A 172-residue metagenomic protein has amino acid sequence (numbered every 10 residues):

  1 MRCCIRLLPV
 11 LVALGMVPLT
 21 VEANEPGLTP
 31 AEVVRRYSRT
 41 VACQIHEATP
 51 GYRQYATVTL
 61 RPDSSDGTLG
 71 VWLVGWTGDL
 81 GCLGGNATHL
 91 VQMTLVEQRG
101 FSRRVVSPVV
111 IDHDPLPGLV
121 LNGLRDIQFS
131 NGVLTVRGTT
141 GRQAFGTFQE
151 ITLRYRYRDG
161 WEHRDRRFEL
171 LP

Functional and structural regions predicted by a protein language model:
L7-V17: Bacterial N-terminal signal peptides
L19-A23: Sec/Tat signal peptide C-region and signal peptidase I cleavage site
N24-H46, N122-P172: Acidic, small-residue rich beta-repeat scaffolds with periodic aromatic anchors
A48-S64, L121-D126: Signature of short aromatic-glycine-proline-rich micro-motifs recurring in repeat-based ectodomains
D66-D79, Q128-G138: Acidic/hydrophobic-patterned starts of short beta strands in beta-sheet-rich repeat architectures
D79-A87, G141-T147: Short consensus segments that form the blades of beta-propeller domains, in both extracellular/periplasmic
H89-Q98, E150-Y157: Beta-propeller blade signature
R104-H113, R164-L170: Beta-propeller fold detector
